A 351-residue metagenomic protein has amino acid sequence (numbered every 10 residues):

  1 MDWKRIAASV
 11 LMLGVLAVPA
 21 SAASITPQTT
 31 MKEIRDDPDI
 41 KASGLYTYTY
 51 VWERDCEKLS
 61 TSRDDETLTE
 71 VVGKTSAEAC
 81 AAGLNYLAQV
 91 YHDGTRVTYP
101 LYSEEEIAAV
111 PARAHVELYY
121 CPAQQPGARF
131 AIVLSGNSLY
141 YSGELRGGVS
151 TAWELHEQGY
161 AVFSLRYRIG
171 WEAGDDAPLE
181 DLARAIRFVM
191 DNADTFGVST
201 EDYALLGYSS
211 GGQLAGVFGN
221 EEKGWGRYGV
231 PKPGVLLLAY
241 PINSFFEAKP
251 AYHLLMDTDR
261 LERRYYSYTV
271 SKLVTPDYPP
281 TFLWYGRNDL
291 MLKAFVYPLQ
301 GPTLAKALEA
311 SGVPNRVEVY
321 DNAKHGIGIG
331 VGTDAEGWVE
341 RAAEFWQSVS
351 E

Functional and structural regions predicted by a protein language model:
A8-L11, A20-V110: N-terminal targeting or regulatory segments adjacent to alpha/beta-hydrolase or S9 domains
S24, P302, E309-E351: C-terminal catalytic histidine-bearing segment of alpha/beta-hydrolase fold enzymes
V110-P122: A short loop-to-beta-strand scaffold at the N-terminal edge of the catalytic core in hydrolase folds
A128-N137: Short beta-strand element of the alpha/beta-hydrolase
G143-G147, L165-T200, G330-A335: Catalytic nucleophile-loop/oxyanion-hole region of alpha/beta-hydrolase and closely related hydrolase-like folds
L145-F163: Short amphipathic alpha-helix adjacent to the substrate-entry channel of hydrolases
R184-A251, Y265: Primarily recognizes the serine-hydrolase "nucleophile elbow" in alpha/beta-hydrolase and SGNH/GDSL folds
Y228-V230, V235, P241-F246, E262-P302 (+1 more regions): The feature captures the conserved acid-bearing segment of alpha/beta-hydrolase catalytic domains
